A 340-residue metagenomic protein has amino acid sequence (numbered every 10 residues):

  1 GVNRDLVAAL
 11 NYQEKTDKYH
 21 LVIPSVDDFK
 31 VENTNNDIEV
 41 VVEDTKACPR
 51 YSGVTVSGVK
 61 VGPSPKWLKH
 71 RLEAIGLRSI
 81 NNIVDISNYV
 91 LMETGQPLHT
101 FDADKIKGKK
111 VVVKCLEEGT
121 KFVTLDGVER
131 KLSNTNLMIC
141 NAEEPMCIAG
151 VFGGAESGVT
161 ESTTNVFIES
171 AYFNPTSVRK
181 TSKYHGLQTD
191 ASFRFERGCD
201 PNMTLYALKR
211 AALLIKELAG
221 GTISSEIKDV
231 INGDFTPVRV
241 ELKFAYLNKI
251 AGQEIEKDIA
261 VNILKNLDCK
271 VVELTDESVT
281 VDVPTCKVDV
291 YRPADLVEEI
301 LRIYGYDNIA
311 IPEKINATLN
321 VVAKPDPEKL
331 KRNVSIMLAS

Functional and structural regions predicted by a protein language model:
G1-E328, R332-I336: RNA/tRNA-interacting regions in translation and RNA-turnover enzymes
L338-S340: Short, intrinsically disordered, charge-balanced linker/junction segments flanking boundaries in proteins
